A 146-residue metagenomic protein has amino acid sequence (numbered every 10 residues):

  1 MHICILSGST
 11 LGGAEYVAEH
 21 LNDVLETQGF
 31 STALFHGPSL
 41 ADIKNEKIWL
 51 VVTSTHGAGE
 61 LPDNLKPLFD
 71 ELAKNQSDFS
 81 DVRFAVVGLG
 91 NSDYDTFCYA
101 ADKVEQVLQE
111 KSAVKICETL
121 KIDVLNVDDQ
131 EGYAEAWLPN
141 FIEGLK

Functional and structural regions predicted by a protein language model:
M1-C4: Extreme N-terminal starter segment of soluble prokaryotic enzymes
S7, G12-E19, D23-V24, Q28-S31 (+1 more regions): FMN-binding flavodoxin-like domain, especially the glycine-rich phosphate-binding loop
G29-S39: A short beta-strand-loop structural module common to alpha/beta enzyme folds
